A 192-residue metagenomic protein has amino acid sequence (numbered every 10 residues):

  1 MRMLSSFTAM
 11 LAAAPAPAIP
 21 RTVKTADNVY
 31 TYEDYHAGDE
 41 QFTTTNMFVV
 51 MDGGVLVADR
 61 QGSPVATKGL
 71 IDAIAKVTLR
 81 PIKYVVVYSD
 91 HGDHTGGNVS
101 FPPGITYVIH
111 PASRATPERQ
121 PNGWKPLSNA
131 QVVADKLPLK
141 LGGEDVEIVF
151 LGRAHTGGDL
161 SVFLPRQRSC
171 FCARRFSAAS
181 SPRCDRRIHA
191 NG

Functional and structural regions predicted by a protein language model:
M1-T8: Bacterial N-terminal signal peptides that target proteins for export
A13-P15: N-terminal signal peptide c-region/cleavage motif recognized by signal peptidases
I19, V23-T25, A112-G152, T156-G158 (+1 more regions): Metallo-beta-lactamase
T22-A73, L160-L164, R168-R174: Conserved beta-strand hairpin/beta-sheet module of binuclear metal-dependent hydrolase folds, prominently
N28, V49, D59, I74 (+8 more regions): Divalent metal-coordination and catalytic microenvironments
T43, P64-A66, D90-G96, R114-P117 (+2 more regions): Active-site environment of divalent metal-dependent phosphoester hydrolases
Q61, A179-G192: Cap/insert and terminal regions of metallo-dependent hydrolase folds
T67-K68, D72-L141: Active-site HxH/HxHxD metal-binding segment of metal-dependent hydrolases
